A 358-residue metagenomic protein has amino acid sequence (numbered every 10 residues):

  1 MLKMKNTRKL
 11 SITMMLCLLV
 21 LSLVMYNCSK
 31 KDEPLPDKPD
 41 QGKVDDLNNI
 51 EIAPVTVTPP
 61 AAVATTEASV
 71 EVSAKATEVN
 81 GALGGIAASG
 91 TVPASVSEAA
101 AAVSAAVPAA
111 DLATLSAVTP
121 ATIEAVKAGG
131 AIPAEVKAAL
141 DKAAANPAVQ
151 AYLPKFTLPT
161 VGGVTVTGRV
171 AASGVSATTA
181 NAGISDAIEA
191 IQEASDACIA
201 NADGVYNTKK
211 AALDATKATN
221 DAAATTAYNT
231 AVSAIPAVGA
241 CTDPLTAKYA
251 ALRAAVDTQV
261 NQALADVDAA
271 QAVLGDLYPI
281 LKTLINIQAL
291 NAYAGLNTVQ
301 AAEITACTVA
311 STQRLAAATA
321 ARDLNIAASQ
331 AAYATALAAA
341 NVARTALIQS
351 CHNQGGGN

Functional and structural regions predicted by a protein language model:
L2-M14, L18, S29-I188, A202: Acidic/polar, low-complexity intrinsically disordered N-terminal segments immediately downstream of a Sec signal
L10-S11, D32, T219, A316 (+2 more regions): Small/flexible residues
S11-M15, P36-D37, A223, Q259 (+4 more regions): A periodicity- and composition-biased signal for non-globular, repetitive helical segments
L23-N27: C-terminal motif of bacterial Sec signal peptides marking the signal peptidase cleavage site
G162-T319: Extended amphipathic alpha-helical interaction segments
C307, T312-N358: C-terminal amphipathic alpha-helix
